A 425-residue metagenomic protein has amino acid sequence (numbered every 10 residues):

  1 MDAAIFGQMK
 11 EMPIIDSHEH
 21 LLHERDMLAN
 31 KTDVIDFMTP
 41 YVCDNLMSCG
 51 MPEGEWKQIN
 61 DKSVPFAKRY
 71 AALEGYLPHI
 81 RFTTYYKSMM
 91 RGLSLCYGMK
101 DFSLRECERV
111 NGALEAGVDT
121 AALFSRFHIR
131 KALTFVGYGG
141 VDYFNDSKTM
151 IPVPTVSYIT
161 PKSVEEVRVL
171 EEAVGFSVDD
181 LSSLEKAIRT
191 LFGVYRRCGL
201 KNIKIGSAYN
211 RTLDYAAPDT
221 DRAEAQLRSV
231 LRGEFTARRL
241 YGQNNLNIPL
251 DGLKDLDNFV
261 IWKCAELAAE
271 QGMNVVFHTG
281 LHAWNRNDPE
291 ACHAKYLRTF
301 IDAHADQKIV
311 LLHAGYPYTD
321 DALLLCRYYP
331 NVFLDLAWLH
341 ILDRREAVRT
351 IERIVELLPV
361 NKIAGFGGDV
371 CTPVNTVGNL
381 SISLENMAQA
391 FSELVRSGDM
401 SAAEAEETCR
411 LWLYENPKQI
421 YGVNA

Functional and structural regions predicted by a protein language model:
M1-D257, I261, Y328-N331, L339-R344 (+3 more regions): Metal-cofactor-binding active-site regions of metalloenzymes
H18-L22, H278, H313: Histidine-centered divalent metal-coordination motifs
F102-S103, N274, D302-V310, P330-F333: Short, surface-exposed connector motifs at secondary-structure boundaries
G140-D142, A283-A291, L312-T319, L339-A347: Acidic-and-aromatic substrate-binding clefts and catalytic sites of carbohydrate-active enzymes
T155-V167, N287-A305, V310-L312, T319-L323: Extended hydrophobic/aromatic segments used for targeting, binding, or gating
R228-T299, H304: Acidic, glycine-rich loop-and-beta core segments that form the ion-binding/anion-interacting portion of active sites
G272-V275, P289-L297, Y318-P330, I354-N361: A glycine-rich, aromatic-flanked flexible loop/lid motif
V276-G280, D335, F366-G368: Short beta-strands and strand-loop turn motifs
